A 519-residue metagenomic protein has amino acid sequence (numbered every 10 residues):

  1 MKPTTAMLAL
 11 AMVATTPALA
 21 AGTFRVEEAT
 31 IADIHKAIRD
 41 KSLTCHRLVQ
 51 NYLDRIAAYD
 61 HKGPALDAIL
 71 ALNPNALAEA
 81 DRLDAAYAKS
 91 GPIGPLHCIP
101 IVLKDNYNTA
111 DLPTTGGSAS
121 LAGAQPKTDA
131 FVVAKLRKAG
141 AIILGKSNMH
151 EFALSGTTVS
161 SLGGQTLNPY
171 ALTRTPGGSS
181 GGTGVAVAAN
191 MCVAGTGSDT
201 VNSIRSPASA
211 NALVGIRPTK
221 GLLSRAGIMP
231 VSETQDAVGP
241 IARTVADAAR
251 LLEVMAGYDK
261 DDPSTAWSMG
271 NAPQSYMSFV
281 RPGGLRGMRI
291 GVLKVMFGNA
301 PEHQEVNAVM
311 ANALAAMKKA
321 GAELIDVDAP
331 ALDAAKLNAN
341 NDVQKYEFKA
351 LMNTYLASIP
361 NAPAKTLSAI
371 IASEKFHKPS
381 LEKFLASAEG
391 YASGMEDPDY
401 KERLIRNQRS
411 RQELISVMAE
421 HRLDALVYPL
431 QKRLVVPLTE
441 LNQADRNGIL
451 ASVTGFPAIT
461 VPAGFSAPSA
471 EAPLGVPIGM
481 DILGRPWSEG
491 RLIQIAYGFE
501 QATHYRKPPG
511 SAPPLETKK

Functional and structural regions predicted by a protein language model:
M7-T15: Bacterial N-terminal signal peptides
T16-A20: Sec/Tat signal peptide C-region and signal peptidase I cleavage site
G22-V201, T219, R243, N312-A315 (+2 more regions): Gly/Ser-rich catalytic/binding loops embedded in alpha/beta enzyme cores
A58, A189-K294, N299-A300, A311-K318 (+2 more regions): Structural helix-boundary/capping segments
H97-G116, F279-V295, K345-I415, P462-G479: Short helix-loop capping/hinge segments that flank enzyme active sites or metal/cofactor-binding pockets
G116-S118, L167, S179, M229-A237 (+3 more regions): Flexible glycine/proline-enriched surface loops and loop-helix/loop-strand junctions
T265-G270, P398-K401, H421, L430-I449: Short, surface-exposed loop/helix-turn segments at secondary-structure junctions that function as lids/hinges flanking
